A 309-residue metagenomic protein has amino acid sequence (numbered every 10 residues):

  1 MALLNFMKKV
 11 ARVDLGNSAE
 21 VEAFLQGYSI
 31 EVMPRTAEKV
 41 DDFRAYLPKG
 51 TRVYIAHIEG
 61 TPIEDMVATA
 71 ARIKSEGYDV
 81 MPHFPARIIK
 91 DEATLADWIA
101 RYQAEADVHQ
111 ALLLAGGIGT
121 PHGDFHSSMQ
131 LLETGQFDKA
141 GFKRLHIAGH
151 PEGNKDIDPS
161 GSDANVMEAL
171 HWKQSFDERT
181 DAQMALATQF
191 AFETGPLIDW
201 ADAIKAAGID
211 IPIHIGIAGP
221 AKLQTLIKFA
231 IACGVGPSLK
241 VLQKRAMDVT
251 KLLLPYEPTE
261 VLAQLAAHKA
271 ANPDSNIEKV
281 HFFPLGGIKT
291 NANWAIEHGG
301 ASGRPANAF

Functional and structural regions predicted by a protein language model:
A2-E168: Active-site beta->alpha loop and helix N-cap motifs at the rims of alpha/beta catalytic domains
V32, I55, L113, I147 (+4 more regions): Conserved beta-strand positions
V32-P34, S127-E152, D163, A169-W172 (+3 more regions): Active-site pocket-lining/capping segments in soluble small-molecule metabolic enzymes
V40-R44, V67-A71, A96-A100, M129-E133 (+4 more regions): Generic structural signal for well-ordered alpha-helices, preferentially at hydrophobic/aromatic core positions
R72-S75, I99-A104, A201-I209, I296-G303: Short, surface-exposed basic-aromatic patches at helix termini and helix-loop junctions that form
P82, K173, A182, I215 (+2 more regions): Conserved, mostly hydrophobic/aromatic
K90-A93, I118-S127, T188-A201, L223 (+1 more regions): Active-site glycine- and acidic-residue-rich loops that bind and position anionic ligands or nucleotide-like cofactors
P159-T180, P196-I198: Active-site glycine-rich loop that binds ribose-phosphate moieties when present
